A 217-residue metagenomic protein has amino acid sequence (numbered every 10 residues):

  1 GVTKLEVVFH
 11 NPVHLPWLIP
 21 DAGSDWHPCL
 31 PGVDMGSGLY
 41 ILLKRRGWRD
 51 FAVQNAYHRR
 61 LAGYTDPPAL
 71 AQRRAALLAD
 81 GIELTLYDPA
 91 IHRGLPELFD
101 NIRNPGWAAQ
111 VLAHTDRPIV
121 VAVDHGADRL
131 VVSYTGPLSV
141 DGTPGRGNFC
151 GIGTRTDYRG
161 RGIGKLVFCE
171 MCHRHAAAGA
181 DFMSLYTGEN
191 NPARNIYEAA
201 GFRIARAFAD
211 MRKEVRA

Functional and structural regions predicted by a protein language model:
G1-K4, T154, G160-A177, R194-A199: Conserved acetyl-CoA-binding loop-helix of GNAT-fold acetyltransferases
G1-L78, A209-K213: Acyl-donor-binding surface of acyltransferase catalytic domains
L5-V7, F149, M183-T187: Conserved hydrophobic beta-strand within the GNAT/NAT acetyltransferase core sheet that lines the active-site cleft
F9-V13, G151-G160: A short, internal acetyl-CoA/4′-phosphopantetheine-binding micro-motif in the GNAT/acyltransferase core
L43, Y197-E198, F202: Conserved active-site tyrosine of GNAT-family acetyltransferases
Q54, A69-G106: Short amphipathic alpha-helix that is part of the acyltransferase structural core
D100-T156: A conserved beta-strand-loop-helix scaffold within acyl/acetyltransferase catalytic domains
F168, N190-A193, E214-V215: Short glycine/proline-centered loop/turn elements that form peptide/ligand docking sites
